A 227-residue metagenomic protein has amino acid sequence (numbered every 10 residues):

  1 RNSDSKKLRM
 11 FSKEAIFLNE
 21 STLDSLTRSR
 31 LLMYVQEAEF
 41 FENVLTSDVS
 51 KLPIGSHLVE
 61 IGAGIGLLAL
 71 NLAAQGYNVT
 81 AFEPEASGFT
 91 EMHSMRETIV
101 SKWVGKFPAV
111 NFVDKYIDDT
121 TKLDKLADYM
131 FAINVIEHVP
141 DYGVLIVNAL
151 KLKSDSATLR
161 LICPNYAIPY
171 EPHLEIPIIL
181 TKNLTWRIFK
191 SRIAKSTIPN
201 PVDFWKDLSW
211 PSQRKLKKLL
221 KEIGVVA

Functional and structural regions predicted by a protein language model:
R1-K125, Y129: Conserved N-terminal segment of class I S-adenosyl-L-methionine
P53, P140, K153-S154, K221: Short conserved AdoMet
A132-V135: A short beta-strand submotif of the Rossmann-like class I SAM-dependent methyltransferase core that lines
V139-V144, E171: Short N-terminal helix/helix-N-cap motif within the alpha/beta-hydrolase-1
G143-T158: A short glycine-rich, Lys/Arg-flanked "PGG" loop and its adjoining helix->strand segment in the class I
T158-R187: Conserved class I S-adenosyl-L-methionine
P199-K215: Acceptor-substrate binding/catalytic loop of class I
Q213-A227: A SAM-dependent methyltransferase catalytic signature shared across enzymes that methylate proteins
